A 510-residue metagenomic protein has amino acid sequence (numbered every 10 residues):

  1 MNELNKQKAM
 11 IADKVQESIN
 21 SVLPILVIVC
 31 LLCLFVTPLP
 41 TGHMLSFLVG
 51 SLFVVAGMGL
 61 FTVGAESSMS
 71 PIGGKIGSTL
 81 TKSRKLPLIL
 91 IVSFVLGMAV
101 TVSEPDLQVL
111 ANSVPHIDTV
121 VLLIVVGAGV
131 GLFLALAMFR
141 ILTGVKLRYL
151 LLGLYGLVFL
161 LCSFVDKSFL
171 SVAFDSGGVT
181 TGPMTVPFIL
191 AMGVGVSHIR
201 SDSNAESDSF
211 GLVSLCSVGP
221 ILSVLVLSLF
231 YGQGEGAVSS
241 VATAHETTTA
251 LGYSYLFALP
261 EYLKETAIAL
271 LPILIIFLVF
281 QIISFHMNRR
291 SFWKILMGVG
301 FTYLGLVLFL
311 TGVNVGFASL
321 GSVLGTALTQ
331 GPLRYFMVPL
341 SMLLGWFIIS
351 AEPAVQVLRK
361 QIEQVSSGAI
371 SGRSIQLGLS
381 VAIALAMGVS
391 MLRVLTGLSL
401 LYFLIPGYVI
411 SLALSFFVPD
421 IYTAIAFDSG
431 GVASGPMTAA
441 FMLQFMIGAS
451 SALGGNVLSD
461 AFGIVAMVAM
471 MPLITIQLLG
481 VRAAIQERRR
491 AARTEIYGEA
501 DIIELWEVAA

Functional and structural regions predicted by a protein language model:
M1-S18, V22, G73-L86, S201-L212 (+6 more regions): Intrinsically disordered, low-complexity non-transmembrane regions of multi-pass membrane transporters
N2, A137-L152, K167-S168, R200-H245 (+4 more regions): Juxtamembrane and boundary regions of transmembrane helices in multi-pass small-molecule transporters and channels
A12-S18, L39-V49, T81, V114-L123 (+8 more regions): Interfacial loop-to-helix junctions that mark the boundaries of transmembrane helices in multi-pass membrane
K14-S21, M44-S51, T79-P87, L147-L152 (+3 more regions): Alpha-helical transmembrane segments and their helix-start/interface "positive-inside/aromatic belt" motifs in integral
L23-V36, G50-L60, V92-A99, G129-R140 (+10 more regions): Hydrophobic core segments of alpha-helical transmembrane domains in multi-pass membrane transport and ion-translocation
L31-L45, A65-G74, A99-V114, F133-G144 (+11 more regions): Transmembrane helix-loop junctions in multi-pass membrane proteins
L48, A242-A354: Transmembrane helical segments that form the transport core of multi-pass membrane transport proteins
G77-T79, L86-L157, R334-S415: Helix-loop-helix junctions within the multi-pass membrane cores of secondary transporters/permeases
